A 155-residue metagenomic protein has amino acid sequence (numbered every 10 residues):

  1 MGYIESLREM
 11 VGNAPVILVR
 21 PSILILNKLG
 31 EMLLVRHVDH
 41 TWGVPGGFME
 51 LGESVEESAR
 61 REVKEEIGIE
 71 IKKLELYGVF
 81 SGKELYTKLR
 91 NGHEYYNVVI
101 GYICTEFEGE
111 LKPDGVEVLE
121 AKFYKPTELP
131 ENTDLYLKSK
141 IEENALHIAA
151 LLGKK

Functional and structural regions predicted by a protein language model:
M1-S22: Acidic, metal-coordinating catalytic segment for phosphate/diphosphate chemistry, firing primarily on the Nudix
N13-I17, N91-V98, G115-V118: A generic structural micro-feature
L18, D39, V44, I71 (+1 more regions): Short connector loops at helix/strand junctions that flank enzyme active sites, especially segments positioning acidic
I25-L26, L34, C104, F123: Conserved hydrophobic "DFG−1" position in protein kinase catalytic cores
N27-E66: Conserved Nudix-box catalytic region and its N-terminal flanking loop in Nudix hydrolases and closely related
W42, E110-K155: Nudix hydrolase/Nudix homology domain
E70-F80: A short coil-to-beta-strand element that immediately follows conserved catalytic motifs
F80-E110: Active-site-adjacent beta-strand/loop module that shapes the phosphate/pyrophosphate-binding cleft
